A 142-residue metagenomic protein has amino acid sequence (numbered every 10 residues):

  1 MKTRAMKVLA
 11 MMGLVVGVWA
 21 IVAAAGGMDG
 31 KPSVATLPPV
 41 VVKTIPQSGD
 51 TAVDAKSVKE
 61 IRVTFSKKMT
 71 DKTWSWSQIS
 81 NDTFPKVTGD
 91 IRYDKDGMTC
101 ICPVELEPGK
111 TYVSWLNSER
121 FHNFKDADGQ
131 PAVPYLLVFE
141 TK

Functional and structural regions predicted by a protein language model:
K2-M12: Bacterial N-terminal signal peptides that target proteins for export
A10-A20: Bacterial N-terminal signal peptides
A25-S77, A132-K142: N-terminal non-catalytic regions of secreted/periplasmic and cell-surface proteins
S57-K95, E119-N123: Short, surface-exposed alpha-helix to beta-strand junction/turn motifs within ectodomains of secreted and cell-envelope
R92-D96, L106-E107, T141: Short proline/glycine- and polar residue-rich coil/turn motifs
M98-C102: Short strand-edge motifs at loop-to-beta-strand transitions and within beta-strands of extracellular beta-rich domains
E105-T111, W115: Surface-exposed, short loops/turns at beta-strand junctions within beta-sandwich domains
N123-P134: Beta-sandwich strand segments
